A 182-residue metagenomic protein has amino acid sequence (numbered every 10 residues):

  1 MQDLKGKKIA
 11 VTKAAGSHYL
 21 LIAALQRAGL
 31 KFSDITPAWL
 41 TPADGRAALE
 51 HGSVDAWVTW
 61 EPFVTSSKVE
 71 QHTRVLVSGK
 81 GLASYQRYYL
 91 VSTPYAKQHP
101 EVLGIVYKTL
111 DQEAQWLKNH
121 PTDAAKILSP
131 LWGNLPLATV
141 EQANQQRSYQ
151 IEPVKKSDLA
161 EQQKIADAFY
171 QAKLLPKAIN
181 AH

Functional and structural regions predicted by a protein language model:
M1-K8, S33, Q98, Y170-Q171 (+1 more regions): Immediate post-signal peptide segment of exported/extracytoplasmic ligand-binding proteins
M1-S66, L159-K164: Bilobed "Venus flytrap"/periplasmic-binding protein-like clamshell domains and structurally analogous long
K5-G6, P94, Q150: Short amphipathic alpha-helical segments at helix-loop
A14, I35, V77-S78, T139 (+1 more regions): Residue-level detector of family-conserved "landmark" positions at structurally sensitive sites
A28, E70-Q71, A172-K173: Residues at alpha-helix termini
P37-A38, A43-L131: Pocket-lining segment of extracytoplasmic ligand-binding domains
K97-P176: Secondary-structure end/capping motifs
